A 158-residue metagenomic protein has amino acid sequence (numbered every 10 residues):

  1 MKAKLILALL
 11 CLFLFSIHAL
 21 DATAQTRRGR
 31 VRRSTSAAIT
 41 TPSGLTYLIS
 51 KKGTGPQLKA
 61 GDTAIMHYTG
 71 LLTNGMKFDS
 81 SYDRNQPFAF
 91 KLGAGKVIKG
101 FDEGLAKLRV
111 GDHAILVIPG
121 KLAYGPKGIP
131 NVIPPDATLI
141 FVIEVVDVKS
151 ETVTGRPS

Functional and structural regions predicted by a protein language model:
K2-S158: Cross-family detector of peptidyl-prolyl cis-trans isomerase
